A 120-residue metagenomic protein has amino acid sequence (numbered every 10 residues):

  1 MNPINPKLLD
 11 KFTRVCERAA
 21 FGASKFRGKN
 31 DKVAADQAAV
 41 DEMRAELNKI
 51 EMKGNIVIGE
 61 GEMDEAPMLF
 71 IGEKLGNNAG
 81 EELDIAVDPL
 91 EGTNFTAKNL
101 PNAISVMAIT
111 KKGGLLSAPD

Functional and structural regions predicted by a protein language model:
M1-A86: N-terminal subdomain of lithium-sensitive/metallo-dependent phosphomonoesterases centered on the IMPase/IPPase/PAP
G80-E91, F95-P119: DPxDG-like acidic metal-binding loop motif
